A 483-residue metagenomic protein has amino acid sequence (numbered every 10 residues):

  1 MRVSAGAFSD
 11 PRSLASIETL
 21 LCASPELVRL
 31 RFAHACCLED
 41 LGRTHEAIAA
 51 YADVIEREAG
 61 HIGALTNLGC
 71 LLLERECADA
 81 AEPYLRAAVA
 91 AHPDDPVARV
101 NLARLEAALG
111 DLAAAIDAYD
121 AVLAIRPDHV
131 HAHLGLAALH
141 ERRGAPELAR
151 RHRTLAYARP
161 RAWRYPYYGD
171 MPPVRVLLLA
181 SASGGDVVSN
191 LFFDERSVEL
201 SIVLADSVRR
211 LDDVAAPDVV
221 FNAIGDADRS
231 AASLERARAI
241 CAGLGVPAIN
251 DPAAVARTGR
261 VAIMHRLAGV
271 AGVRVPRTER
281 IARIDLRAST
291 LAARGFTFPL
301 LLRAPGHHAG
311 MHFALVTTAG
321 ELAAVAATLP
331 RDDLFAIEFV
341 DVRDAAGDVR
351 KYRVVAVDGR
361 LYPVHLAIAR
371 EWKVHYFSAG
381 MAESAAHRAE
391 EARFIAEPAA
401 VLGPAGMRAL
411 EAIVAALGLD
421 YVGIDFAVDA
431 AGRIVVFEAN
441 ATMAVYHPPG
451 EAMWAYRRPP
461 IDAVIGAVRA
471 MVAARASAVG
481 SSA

Functional and structural regions predicted by a protein language model:
Y165-P172, L177-T290: Conserved N-proximal alpha/beta basic substrate-recognition cap immediately N-terminal to, or forming the N-lobe
R277, F298-V325: Glycine-rich phosphate-binding loop of ATP-grasp-fold ATP-dependent ligases
A314-A409, I413: Phosphate-binding site of ATP-dependent enzymes
A415-L419, V428-A483: C-terminal active-site "lid" helix and adjoining low-complexity regulatory extension at the edge of ATP-using catalytic
